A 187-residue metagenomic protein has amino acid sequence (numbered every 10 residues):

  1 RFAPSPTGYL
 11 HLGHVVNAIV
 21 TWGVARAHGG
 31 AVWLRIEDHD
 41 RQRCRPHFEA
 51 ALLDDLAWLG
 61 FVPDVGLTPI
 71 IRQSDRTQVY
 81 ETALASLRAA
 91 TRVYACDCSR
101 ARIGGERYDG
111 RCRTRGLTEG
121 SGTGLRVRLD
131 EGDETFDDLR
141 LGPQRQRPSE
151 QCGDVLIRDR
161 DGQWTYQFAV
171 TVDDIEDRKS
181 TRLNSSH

Functional and structural regions predicted by a protein language model:
R1-G105, I175: N-terminal Rossmann-like or analogous alpha/beta NTP/dinucleotide-binding catalytic cores that position adenine
A95-R182: Active-site cores that bind ATP or allylic diphosphates and position pyrophosphate for catalysis
L183-H187: Positively charged, low-complexity/disordered segments
